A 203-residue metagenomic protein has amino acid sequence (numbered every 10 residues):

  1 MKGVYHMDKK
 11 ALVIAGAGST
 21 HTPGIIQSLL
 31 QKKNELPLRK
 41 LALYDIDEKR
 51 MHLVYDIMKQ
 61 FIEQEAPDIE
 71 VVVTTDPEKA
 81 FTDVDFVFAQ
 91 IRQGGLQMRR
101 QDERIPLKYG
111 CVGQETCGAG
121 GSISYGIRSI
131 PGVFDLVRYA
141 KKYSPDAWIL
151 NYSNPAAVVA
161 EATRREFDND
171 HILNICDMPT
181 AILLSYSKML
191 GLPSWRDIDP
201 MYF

Functional and structural regions predicted by a protein language model:
M1-H6: Short, Lys/Arg-enriched N-terminal segments with co-localized hydrophobic residues within the first ~10-30 amino acids
D8-L12: Extreme N-terminal starter segment of soluble prokaryotic enzymes
G18: Conserved glycine-rich cofactor-binding loop
Q31-N34, K59-Q64, A89, K142 (+2 more regions): Short, surface-exposed basic-aromatic patches at helix termini and helix-loop junctions that form
L36-K59: NAD(P)-binding Rossmann-fold cofactor-contacting core
E70, H171, I175-F203: Substrate/ligand-engaging "lid" and interaction regions
E70-D83: Short acidic low-complexity segments
Q93, Q97-F167: Rossmann-fold NAD(P)-binding glycine/threonine-rich loop
